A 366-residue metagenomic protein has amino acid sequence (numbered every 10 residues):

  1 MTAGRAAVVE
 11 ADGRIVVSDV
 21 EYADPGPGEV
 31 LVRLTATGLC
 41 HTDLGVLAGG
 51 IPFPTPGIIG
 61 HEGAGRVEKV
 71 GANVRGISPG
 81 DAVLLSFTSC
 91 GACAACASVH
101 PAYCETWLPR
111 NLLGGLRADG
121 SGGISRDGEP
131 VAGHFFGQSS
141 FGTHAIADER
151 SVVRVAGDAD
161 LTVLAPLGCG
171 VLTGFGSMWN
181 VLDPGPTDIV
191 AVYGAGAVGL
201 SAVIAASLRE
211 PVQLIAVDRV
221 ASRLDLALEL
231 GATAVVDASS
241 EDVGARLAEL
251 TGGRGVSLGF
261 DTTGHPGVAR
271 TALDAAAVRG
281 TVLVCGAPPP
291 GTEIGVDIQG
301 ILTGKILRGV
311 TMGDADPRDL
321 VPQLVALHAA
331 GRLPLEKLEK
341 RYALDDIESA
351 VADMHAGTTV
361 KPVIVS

Functional and structural regions predicted by a protein language model:
M1-T2, R270-D274, V278, D314 (+1 more regions): C-terminal hydrophobic helical "lid"/dimerization subdomain of Rossmann-like NAD(P)H-dependent oxidoreductases
E21-Y22, P54-G60, G133-G137, T143-H144 (+1 more regions): Short Gly/Pro-enriched turn/cap motifs at secondary-structure boundaries
A23-T37, L47-A97, A102, R154-D158: Glycine-rich beta-strand-centered segment in the early N-terminal region that forms part of a ligand/cofactor-binding
L31, A64, V83-L84, M178 (+3 more regions): Hydrophobic beta-strand signal
F87-R150: Cysteine-cluster motifs in flexible loop/terminal segments that predominantly coordinate metals
T143-H144, R150-V152, A156-E241, A245 (+1 more regions): Mid-domain Rossmann-like dinucleotide-binding core that forms the NAD(H)/NADP(H) cofactor-binding site
L182-P186, L208, A221, D225-I306: Glycine-rich cofactor phosphate-binding loops and adjacent beta1-alpha1 units of small-molecule cofactor enzyme domains
